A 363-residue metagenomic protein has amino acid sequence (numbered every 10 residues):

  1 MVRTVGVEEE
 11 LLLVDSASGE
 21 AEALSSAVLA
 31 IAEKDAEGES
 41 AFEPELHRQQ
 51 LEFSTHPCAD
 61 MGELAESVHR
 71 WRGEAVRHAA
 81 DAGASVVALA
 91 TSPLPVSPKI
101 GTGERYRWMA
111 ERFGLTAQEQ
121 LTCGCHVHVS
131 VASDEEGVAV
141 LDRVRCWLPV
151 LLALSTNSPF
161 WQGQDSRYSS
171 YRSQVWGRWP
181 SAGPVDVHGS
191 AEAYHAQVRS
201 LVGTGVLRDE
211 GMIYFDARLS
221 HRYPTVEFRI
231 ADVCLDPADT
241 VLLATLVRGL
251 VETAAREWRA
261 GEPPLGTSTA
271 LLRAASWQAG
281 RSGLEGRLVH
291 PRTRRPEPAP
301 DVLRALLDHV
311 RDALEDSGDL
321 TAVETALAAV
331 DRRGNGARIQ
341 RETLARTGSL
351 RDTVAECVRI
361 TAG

Functional and structural regions predicted by a protein language model:
M1-A84, P98, M109, W176-G363: C-terminal accessory/tail domains of diverse enzymes
L51-T55, C125-S130: Oligomerization/assembly interface segments of phage tail-like spikes and tubes
H56, L89-T91, S130, A231: Short loop/turn motifs enriched for small/polar and acidic residues
L64-V68, S133, V140: Residue-level preference for long, well-ordered alpha-helices that form the structural scaffold of enzyme catalytic
L89, P93-P95, E104, M109-C125 (+2 more regions): Metal-dependent DNA replication initiation modules
